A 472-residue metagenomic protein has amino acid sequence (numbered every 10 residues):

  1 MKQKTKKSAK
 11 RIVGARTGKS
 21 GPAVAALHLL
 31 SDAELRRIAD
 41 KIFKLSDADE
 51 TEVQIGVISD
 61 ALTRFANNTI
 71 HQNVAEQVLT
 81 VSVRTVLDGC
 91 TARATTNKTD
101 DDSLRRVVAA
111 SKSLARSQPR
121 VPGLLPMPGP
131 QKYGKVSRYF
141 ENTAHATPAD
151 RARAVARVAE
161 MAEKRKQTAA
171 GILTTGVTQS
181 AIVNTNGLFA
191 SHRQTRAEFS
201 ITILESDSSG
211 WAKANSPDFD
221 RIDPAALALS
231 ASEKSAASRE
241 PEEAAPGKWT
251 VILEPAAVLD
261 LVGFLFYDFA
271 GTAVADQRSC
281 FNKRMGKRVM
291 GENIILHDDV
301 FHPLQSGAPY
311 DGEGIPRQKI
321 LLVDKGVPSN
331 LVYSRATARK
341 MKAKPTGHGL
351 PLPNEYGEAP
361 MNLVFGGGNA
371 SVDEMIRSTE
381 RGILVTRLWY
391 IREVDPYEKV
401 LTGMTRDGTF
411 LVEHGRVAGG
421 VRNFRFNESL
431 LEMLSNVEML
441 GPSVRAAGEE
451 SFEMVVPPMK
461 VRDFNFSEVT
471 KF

Functional and structural regions predicted by a protein language model:
M1-A308, I315-Q318, D324-V327, H414-R416 (+4 more regions): Active-site bordering "gate/hinge" segments that shape substrate access to catalytic or cofactor-binding pockets
K135, V158, R284-F472: Dual-mode signal for accessory low-complexity, basic/Gly-rich regions
